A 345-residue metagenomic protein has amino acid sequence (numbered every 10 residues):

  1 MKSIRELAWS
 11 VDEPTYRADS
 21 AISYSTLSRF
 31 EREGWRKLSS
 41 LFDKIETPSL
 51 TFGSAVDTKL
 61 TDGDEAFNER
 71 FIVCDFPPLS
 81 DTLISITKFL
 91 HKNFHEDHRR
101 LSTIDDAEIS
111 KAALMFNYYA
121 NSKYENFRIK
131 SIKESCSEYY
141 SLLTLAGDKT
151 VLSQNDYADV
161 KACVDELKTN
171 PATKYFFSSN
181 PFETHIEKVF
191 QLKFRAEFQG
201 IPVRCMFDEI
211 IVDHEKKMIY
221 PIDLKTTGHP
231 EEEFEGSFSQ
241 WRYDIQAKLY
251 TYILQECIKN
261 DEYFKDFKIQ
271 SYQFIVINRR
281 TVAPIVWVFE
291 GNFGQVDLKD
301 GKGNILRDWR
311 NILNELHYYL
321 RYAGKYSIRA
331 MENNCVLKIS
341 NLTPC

Functional and structural regions predicted by a protein language model:
M1-R204: Metal-dependent nuclease catalytic cores that hydrolyze phosphodiester bonds in DNA/RNA, characterized by
V56, F207, Y250: Single, functionally critical "micro-switch" positions that shape active/binding sites and transmembrane helices
L60-E65, I211, T226-H229, Q255-K259: Hydrophobic/aromatic-lined pockets within catalytic cores
N68-E69, S80, P230-E231, V282-P284: Short catalytic/ligand-binding loop motif for oxyanion handling, primarily in non-cytosolic enzymes, centered on
H98, D105, S239-D244, L249-C345: Metal-dependent nuclease catalytic regions and adjoining charged, substrate-binding loops involved in nucleic-acid end
D165-Y175, V212-H214, T251-D261: Short regulatory "switch" loops immediately downstream of catalytic or recognition motifs within protein catalytic
P181-E183, I211-I219, Q255-K268: Secondary-structure boundary elements
L192-D244: Non-catalytic protein-protein interaction segments used by genome-maintenance enzymes to assemble and couple activities
